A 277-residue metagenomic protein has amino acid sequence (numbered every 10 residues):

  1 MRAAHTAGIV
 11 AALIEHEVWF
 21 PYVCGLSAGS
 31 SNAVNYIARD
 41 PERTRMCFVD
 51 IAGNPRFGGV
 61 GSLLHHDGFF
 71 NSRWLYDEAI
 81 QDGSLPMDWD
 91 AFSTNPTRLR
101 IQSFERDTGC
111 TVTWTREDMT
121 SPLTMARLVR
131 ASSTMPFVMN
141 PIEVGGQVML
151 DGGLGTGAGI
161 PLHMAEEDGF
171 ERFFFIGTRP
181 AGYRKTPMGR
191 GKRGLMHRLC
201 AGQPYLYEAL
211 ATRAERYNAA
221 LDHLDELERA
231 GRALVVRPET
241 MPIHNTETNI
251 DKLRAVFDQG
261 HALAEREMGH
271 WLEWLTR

Functional and structural regions predicted by a protein language model:
M1-L26, V34-R277: Patatin-like phospholipase
